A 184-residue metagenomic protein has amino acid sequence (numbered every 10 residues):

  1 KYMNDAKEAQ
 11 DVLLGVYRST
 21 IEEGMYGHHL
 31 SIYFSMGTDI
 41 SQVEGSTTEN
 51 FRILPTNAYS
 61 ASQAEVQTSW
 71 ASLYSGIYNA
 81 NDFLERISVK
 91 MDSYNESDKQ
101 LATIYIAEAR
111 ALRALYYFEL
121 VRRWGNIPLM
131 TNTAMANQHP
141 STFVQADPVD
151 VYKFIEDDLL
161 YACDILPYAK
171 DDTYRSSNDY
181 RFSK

Functional and structural regions predicted by a protein language model:
K1-D5, I155: Bacterial Sec-dependent N-terminal signal peptides
Y2-M3, E22-H29: An N-terminal domain-start capping segment
Y2-M3, M36, L54-Y59, L129-M130 (+1 more regions): Short clusters of hydrophobic/aromatic residues that line enzyme substrate/ligand-binding pockets
Q10-L14, R18-G24, T47-W124, P140-K153 (+1 more regions): Conserved, well-structured interaction surfaces
G27-T48, M130-N132, H139, P167-K184: Short, surface-exposed recognition loops and adjoining beta-strand edges that mediate ligand/DNA contacts, enriched
